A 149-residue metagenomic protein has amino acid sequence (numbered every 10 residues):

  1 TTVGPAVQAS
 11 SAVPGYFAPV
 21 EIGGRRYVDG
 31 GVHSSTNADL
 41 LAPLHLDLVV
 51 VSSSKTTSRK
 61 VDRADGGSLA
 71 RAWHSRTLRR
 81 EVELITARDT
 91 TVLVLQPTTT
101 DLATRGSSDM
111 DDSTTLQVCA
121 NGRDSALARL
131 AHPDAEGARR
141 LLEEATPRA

Functional and structural regions predicted by a protein language model:
T1-A149: Patatin-like phospholipase
